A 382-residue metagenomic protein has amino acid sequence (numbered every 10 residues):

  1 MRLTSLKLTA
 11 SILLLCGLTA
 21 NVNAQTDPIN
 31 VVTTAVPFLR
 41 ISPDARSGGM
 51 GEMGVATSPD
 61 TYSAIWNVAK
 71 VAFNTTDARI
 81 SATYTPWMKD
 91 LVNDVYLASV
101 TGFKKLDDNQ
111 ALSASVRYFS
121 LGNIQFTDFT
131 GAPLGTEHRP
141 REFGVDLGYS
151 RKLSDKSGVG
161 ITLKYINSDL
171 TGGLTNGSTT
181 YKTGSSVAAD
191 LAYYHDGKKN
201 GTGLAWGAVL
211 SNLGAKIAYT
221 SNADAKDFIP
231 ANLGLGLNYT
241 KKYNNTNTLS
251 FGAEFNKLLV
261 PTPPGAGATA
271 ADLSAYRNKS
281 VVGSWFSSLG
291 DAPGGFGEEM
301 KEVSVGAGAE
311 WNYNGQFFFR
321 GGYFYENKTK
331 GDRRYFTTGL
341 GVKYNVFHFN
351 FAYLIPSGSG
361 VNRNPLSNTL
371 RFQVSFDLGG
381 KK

Functional and structural regions predicted by a protein language model:
M1-A10: Bacterial N-terminal signal peptides that target proteins for export
S11-I12, V22: Cleavable N-terminal signal peptides
L15: Short, surface-exposed polybasic-aromatic patches that bind anionic ligands, especially phosphate groups
L18-A24: Sec/Tat signal peptide C-region and signal peptidase I cleavage site
Q25-K382: Subset of outer-membrane beta-barrel
